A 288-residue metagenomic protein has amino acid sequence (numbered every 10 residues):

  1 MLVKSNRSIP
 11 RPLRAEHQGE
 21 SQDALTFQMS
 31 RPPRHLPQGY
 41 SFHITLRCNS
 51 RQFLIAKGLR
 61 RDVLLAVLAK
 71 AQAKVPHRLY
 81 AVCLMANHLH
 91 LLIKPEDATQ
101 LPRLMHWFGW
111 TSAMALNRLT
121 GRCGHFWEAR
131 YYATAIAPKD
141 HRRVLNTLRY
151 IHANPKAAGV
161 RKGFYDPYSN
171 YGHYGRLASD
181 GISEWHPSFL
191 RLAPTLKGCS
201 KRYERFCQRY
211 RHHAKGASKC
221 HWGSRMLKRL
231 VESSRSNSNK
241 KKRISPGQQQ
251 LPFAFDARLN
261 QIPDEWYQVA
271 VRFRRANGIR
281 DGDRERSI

Functional and structural regions predicted by a protein language model:
M1-M85, K94-I288: Short Pro-Cys-Gly-centered "Cys-loop" motif that presents a nucleophilic cysteine in a tight turn
H90: Conserved G/P- and acidic residue-centered "switch" motifs that form tight phosphate/ATP-binding loops in soluble
